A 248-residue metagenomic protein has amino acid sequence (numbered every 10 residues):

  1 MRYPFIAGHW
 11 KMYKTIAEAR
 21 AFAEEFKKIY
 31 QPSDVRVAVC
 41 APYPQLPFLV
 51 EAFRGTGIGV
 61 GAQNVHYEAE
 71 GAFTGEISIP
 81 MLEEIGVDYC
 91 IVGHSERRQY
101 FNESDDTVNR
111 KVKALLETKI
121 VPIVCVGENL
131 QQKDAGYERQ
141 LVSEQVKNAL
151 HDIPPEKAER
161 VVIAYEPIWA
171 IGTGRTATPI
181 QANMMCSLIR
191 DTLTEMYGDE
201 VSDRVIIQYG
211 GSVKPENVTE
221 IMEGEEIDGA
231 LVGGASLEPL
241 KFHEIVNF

Functional and structural regions predicted by a protein language model:
M1-A164, I168-F248: Active-site loop-to-helix "anion-binding N-cap" substructures in soluble metabolic enzymes
